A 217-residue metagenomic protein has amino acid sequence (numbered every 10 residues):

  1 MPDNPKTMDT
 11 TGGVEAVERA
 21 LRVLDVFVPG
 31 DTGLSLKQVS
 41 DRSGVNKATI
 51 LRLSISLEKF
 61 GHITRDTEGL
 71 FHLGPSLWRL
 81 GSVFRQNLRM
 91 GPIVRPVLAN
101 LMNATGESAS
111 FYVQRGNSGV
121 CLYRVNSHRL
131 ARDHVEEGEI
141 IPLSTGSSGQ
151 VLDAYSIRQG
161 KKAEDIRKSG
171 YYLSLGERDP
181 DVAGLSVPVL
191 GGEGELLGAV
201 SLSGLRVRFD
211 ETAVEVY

Functional and structural regions predicted by a protein language model:
P2-R85: N-terminal helix-turn-helix
G13-V17, L70, G74, N87 (+5 more regions): Short, structured helix-loop boundary elements
I63-T64, F111-Y112, V189: A structural signal for short hydrophobic beta-strand segments in well-ordered beta-sheet cores
T67, R115, G192: Short, ordered coil/turn segments that flank beta-strands lining enzyme active or ligand-binding pockets
H72-R158: Amphipathic alpha-helical effector-binding/dimerization core of metabolite-sensing transcriptional regulators
K161-Y217: Extended hydrophobic
